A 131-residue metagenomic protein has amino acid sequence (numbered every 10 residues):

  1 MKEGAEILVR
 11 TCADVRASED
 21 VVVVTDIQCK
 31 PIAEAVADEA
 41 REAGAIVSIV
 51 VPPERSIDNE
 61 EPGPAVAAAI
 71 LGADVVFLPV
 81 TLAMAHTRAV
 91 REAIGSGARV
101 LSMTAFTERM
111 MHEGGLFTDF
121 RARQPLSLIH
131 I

Functional and structural regions predicted by a protein language model:
M1-S127: Buried, small/hydrophobic-residue-enriched core segments of structured protein domains
I129-I131: Conserved small/polar residues in nucleotide/adenosyl-binding loops
